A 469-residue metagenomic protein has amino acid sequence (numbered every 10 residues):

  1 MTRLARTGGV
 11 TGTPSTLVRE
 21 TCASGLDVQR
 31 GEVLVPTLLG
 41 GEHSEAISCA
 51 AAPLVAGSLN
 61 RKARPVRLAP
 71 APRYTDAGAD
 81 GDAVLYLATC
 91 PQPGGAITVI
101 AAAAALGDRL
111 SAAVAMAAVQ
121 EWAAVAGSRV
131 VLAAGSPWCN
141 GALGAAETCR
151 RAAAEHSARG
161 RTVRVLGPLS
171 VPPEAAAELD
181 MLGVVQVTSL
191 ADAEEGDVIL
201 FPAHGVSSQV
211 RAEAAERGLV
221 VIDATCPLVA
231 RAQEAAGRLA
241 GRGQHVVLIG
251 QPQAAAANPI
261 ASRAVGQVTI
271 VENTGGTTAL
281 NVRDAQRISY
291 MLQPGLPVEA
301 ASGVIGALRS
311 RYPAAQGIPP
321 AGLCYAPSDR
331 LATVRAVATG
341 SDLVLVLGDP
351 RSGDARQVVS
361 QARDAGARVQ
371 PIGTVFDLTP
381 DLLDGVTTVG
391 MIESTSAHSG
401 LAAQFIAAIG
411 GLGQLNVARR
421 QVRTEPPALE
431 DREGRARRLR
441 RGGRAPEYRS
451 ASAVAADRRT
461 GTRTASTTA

Functional and structural regions predicted by a protein language model:
T2-A469: The feature marks the mature, well-folded catalytic cores of soluble enzymes
